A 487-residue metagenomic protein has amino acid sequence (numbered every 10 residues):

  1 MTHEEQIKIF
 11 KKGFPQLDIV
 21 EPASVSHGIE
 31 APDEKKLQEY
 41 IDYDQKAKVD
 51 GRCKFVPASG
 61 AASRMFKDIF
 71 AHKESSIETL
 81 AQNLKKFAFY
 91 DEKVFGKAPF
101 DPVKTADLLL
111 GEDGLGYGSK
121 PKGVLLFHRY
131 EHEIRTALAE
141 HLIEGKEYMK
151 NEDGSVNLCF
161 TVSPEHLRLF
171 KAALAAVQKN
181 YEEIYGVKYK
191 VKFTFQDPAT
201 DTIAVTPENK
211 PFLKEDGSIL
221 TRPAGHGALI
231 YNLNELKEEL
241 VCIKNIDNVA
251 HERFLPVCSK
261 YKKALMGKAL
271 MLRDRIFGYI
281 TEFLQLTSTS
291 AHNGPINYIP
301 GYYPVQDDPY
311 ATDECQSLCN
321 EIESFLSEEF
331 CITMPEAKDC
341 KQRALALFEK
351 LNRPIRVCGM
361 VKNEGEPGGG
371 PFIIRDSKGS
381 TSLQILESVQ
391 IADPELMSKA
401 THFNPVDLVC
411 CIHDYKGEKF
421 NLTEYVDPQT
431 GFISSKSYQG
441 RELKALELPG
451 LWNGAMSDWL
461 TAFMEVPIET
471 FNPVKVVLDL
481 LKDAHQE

Functional and structural regions predicted by a protein language model:
H3-E4, K8, K12-S288, P295-E364 (+4 more regions): Domain-scale recognition of functional cores that engage charged ligands
L326, F330-R356, G365-F372, T381-I385 (+1 more regions): Primarily single-stranded nucleic-acid-binding OB-fold modules
